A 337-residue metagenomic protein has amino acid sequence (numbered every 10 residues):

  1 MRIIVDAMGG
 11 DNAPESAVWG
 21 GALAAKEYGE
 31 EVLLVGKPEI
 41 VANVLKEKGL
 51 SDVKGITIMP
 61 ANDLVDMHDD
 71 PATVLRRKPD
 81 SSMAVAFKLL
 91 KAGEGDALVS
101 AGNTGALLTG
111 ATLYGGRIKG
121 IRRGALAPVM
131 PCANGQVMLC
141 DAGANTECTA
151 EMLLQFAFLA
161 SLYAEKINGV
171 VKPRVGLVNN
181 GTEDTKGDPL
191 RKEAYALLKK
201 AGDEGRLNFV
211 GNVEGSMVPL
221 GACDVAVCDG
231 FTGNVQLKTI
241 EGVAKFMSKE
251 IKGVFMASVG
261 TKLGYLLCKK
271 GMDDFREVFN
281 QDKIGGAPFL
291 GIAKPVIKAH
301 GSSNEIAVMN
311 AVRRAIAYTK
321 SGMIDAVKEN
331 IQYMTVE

Functional and structural regions predicted by a protein language model:
M1-A42: N-terminal phosphate-binding or glycine-rich loops at protein starts, especially the Walker A/P-loop of NTPases
I3-E15, A144-L154, K298-S303: Short, glycine-rich nucleotide/cofactor-binding loops
D6, V35-G36, M59, S100-G102 (+6 more regions): Short beta-strand segments
N12-A17, D80-G93, A97-A111, I118 (+6 more regions): Short glycine/serine/threonine-rich phosphate/pyrophosphate-binding segments that cradle anionic phosphate groups
E15-S16, Y28-L33, P38-E39, T146-G215 (+2 more regions): Glycine-rich phosphate/diphosphate-binding loop of Rossmann-like nucleotide-binding domains
G49-G95: Phosphate/nucleotide-donor binding subsite
L89-L108, K186, R191-E193, L197 (+1 more regions): Glycine-rich phosphate-binding loop
T112-L126, P131-L139, A222-A226, G230-E337: Glycine-rich phosphate/nucleotide-binding loop
